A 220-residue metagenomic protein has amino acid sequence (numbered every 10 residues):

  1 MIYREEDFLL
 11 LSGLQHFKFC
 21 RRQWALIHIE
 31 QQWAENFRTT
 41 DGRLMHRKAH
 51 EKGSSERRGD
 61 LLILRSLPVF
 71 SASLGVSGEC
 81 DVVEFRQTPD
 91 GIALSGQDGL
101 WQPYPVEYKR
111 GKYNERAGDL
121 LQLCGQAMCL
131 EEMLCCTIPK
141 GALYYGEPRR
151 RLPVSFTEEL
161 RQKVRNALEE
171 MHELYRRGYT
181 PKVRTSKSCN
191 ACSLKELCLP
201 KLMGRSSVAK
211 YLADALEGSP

Functional and structural regions predicted by a protein language model:
M1-P105, R205, L216-P220: Metal-dependent nuclease catalytic cores that hydrolyze phosphodiester bonds in DNA/RNA, characterized by
R4-D7, E170-S186: Short, intrinsically disordered, charge-biased short linear motifs at domain edges
L11, R22-Q23, R161, L168 (+2 more regions): Alpha-helix initiation and N-capping motif
F17, H28, K163, A167-E170 (+2 more regions): Residues that form generic nucleotide/phosphate-binding pockets
C20, T180-P220: Cysteine-cluster motifs in flexible loop/terminal segments that predominantly coordinate metals
Q32-E35, R43, Y144, E159 (+3 more regions): Residue-level signal for alpha-helical context at structural boundaries
G78, E84-G178, N190, L194-E196: Nucleic-acid nuclease catalytic cores
